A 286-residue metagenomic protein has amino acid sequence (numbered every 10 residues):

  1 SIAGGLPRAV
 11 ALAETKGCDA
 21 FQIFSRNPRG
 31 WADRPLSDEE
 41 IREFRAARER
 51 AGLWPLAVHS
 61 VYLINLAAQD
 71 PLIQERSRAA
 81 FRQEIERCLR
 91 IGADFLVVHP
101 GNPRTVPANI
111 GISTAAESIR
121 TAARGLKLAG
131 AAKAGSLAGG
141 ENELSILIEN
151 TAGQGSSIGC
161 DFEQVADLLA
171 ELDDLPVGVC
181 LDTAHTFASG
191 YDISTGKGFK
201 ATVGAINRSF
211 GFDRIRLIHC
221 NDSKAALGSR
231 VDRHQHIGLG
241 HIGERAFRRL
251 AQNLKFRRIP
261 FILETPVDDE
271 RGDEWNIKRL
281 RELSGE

Functional and structural regions predicted by a protein language model:
S1-A3, R26-P28, V61-L63, G101-P103 (+4 more regions): Active-site beta-loop-alpha junctions enriched in small/polar residues
S1-S60, I64-E86, A131-A138, E286: N-terminal pre-domain/capping segments
A13, H59, S77, C88 (+5 more regions): Conserved, mostly hydrophobic/aromatic
G17-D19, R50-L56, I91-D94, L128 (+4 more regions): Short, well-ordered coil/turn segments that N-cap beta-strands
A32-E40, A68-A80, V106-E117, S156-Q164 (+3 more regions): Alpha-helix N-cap and loop-to-helix initiation/capping positions
D38-V58, A116-L126, E171-L172, E244-L250: Alpha-helix-loop-beta-strand connector modules within alpha/beta enzyme cores
L66-G178: Active-site acidic/histidine proton-transfer and metal-coordination neighborhood in alpha/beta enzyme cores
A134, F162, A166-E286: Histidine-acidic metal/acid-base catalytic patches
